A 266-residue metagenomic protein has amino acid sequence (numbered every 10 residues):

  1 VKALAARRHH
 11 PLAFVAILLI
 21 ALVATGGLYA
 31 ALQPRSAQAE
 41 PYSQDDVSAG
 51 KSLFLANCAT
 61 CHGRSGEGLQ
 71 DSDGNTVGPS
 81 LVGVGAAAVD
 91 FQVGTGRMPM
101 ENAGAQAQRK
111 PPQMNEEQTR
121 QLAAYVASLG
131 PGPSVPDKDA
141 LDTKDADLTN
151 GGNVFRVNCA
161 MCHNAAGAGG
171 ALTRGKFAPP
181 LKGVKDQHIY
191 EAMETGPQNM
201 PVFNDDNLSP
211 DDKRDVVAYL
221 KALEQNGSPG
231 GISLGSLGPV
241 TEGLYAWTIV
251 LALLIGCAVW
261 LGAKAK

Functional and structural regions predicted by a protein language model:
V1-Q44, A87, F91-D147, A222-G235 (+1 more regions): Post-cleavage N-terminal segment of exported redox proteins
L4, A24-G26, R64-L69, N164-A166 (+1 more regions): Short amphipathic alpha-helical segments, especially helix-boundary/capping motifs
A37-E40, A171, E191: Short helix-capping and inter-helix turn/linker motifs at the boundaries of alpha-helical repeat units
Y42-D46, K51-S80, F91, T95-E101 (+5 more regions): Periplasmic/extracellular electron-transfer cofactor-ligation site, primarily the c-type cytochrome heme-c attachment
N75-L129, G175-S228: Extracytoplasmic electron-transfer domains, predominantly the class I c-type cytochrome c fold
P239-V250: N-terminal membrane-entry
